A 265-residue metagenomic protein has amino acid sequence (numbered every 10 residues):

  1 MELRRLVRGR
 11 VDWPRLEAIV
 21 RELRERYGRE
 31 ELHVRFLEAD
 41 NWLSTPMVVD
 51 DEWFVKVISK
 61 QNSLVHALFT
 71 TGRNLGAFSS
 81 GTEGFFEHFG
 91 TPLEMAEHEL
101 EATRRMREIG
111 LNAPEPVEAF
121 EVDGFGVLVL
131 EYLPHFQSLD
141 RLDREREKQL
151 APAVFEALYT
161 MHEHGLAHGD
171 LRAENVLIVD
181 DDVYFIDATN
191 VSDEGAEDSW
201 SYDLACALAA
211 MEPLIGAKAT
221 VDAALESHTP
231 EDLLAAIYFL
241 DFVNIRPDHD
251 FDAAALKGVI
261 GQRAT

Functional and structural regions predicted by a protein language model:
M1-W42, D241-A264: Juxta-kinase regulatory segment immediately upstream of eukaryotic protein kinase catalytic domains
R4-V11, S63-S79, D123, R263: Conserved catalytic cores of large enzyme domains
W42-M95: ATP-binding glycine-rich loop module of kinase domains
K60, L75-F85, V129-R144, A188-V191: A glycine-centered beta->alpha junction motif in the catalytic cores of kinase/phosphotransferase enzymes
A96-A113, F136-E174, V179: Conserved kinase catalytic-core helix
E115-F125: Short beta-strand micro-motifs within the conserved protein kinase catalytic domain, predominantly in the N-lobe
V122, E131-Y132, Q137, A167-A209 (+1 more regions): Catalytic activation segment of kinase domains across protein kinase-like and atypical kinase folds
A188-A264: C-lobe/activation-segment region of protein kinase-like
